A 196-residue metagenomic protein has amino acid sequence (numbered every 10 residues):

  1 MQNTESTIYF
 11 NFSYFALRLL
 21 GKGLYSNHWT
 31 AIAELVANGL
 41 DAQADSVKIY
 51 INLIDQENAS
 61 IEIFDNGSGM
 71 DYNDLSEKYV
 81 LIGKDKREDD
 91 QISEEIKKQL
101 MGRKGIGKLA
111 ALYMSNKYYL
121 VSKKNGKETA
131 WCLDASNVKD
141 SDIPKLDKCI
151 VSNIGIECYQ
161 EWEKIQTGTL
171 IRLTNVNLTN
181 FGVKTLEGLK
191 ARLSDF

Functional and structural regions predicted by a protein language model:
M1-L173: GHKL (Bergerat-fold) ATPase N-terminal catalytic module, capturing the glycine-rich phosphate-binding loop and acidic
E161-F196: Glycine/threonine-rich ATP-lid/beta-loop region of ATP-binding domains
